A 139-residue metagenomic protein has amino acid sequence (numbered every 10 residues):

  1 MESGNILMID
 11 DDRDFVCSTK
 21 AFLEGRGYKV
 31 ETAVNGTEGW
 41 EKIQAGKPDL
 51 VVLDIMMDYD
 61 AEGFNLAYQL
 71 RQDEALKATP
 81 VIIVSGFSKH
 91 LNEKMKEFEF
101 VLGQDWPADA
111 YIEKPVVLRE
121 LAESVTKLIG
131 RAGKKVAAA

Functional and structural regions predicted by a protein language model:
E2, K47-D49, A75-P80: His-Asp phosphorelay/catalytic-motif detector in bacterial-type signaling
R13-E31, L128: Two-component/phosphorelay signaling modules centered on CheY-like receiver
A33-T37: Conserved Asp/Asn-Gly motif in the active-site loop of CheY-like receiver
E41, E62-K77, F98: Short amphipathic alpha-helix used as the core "switch/output" element in two-component signaling
K47-L53, M57: Active-site beta3 strand of CheY-like receiver
A61-N65, F87-I112, R119, E123: Alpha4 helix (beta4-alpha4-beta5 surface) of REC/receiver domains from two-component response regulators
E120-A139: The C-terminal output helix
